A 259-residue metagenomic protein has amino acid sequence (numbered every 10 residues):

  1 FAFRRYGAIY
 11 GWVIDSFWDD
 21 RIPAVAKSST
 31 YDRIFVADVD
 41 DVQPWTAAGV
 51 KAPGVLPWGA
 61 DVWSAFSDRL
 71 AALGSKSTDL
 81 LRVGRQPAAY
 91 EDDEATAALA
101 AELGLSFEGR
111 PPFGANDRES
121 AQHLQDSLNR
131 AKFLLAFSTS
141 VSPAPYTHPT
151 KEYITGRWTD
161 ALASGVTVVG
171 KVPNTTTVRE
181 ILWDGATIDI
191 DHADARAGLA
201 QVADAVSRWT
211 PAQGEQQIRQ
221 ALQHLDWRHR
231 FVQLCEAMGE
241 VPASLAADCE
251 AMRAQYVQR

Functional and structural regions predicted by a protein language model:
F1, D20-L182, W227-F231, V241-S244: Nucleotide-sugar donor-binding catalytic core of glycosyltransferases
A2-S16: Active-site proximal beta-strand in glycosyltransferases
I9, P53-V55, T187-D189: Conserved beta-strand scaffold positions in the cores of enzyme catalytic domains, especially in NTP/NDP-utilizing
G11-W12, L81-V83, I218: Short catalytic-loop micro-motif centered on adjacent basic/acidic residues
S16-D20, A195: Short acidic loop-to-helix transition motifs that present clustered carboxylates
V178-Q201: Change "using UDP/GDP/dTDP sugars" to "using nucleotide sugars
A197, D204-A246: A charged, aromatic-enriched C-terminal amphipathic alpha-helix characteristic of glycosyltransferases across folds
E240-R259: C-terminal accessory extensions appended to soluble enzyme cores
